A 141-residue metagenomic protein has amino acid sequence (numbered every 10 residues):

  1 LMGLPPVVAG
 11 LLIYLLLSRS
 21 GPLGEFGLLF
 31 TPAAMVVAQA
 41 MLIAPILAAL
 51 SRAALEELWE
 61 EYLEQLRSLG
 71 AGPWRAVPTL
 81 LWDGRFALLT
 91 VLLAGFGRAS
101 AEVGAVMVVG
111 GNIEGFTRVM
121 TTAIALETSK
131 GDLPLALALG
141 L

Functional and structural regions predicted by a protein language model:
L1-E56, L80-V103, E127, A136-L141: Membrane-water interface segments at the C-terminal ends of transmembrane alpha-helices in multi-pass inner-membrane
E25-L28, G72-A76, L80, N112 (+2 more regions): Juxtamembrane loop-helix boundary motifs flanking transmembrane segments in multi-pass membrane proteins
A54, L58-E61, G131: Change "in soluble alpha/beta enzymes" to "in soluble alpha/beta proteins
L58-L63, R67-T90: Amphipathic cytosolic juxtamembrane alpha-helices at the membrane-cytosol interface of multi-pass membrane transporters
V109-L141: Interhelical loop and adjacent transmembrane-helix boundary motif in polytopic membrane transport permeases
